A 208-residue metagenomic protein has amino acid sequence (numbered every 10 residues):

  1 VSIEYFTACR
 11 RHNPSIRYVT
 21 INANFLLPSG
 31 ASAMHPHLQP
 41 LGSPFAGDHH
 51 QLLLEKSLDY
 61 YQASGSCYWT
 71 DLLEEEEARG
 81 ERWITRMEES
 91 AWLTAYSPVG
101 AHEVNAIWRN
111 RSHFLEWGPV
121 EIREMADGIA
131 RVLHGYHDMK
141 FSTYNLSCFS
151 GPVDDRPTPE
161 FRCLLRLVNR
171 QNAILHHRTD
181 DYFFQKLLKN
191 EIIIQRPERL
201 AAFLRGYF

Functional and structural regions predicted by a protein language model:
V1-F208: HIT superfamily nucleotide-processing domains
